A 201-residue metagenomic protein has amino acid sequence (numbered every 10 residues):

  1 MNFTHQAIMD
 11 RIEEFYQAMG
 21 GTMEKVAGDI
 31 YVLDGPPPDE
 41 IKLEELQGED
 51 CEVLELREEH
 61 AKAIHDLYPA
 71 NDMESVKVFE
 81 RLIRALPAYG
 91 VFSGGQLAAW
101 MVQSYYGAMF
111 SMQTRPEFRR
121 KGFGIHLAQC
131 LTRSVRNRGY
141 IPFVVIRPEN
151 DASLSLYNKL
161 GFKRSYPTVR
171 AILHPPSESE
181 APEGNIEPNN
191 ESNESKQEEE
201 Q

Functional and structural regions predicted by a protein language model:
M1-E49, V169-I172: Acyl-donor-binding surface of acyltransferase catalytic domains
N2-D10, S134, F143-N158, K163 (+1 more regions): Conserved beta-strand-loop-alpha-helix junction that forms the acyl-donor binding cleft
P37-S75, K196-E200: Short amphipathic alpha-helix that is part of the acyltransferase structural core
D72-E117: A conserved beta-strand-loop-helix scaffold within acyl/acetyltransferase catalytic domains
W100, I125, S165-P167: Residue-level detector of high-confidence beta-strand sites
F118, G122-L127: Conserved acetyl-CoA pyrophosphate-binding loop and the N-cap/start of the following alpha-helix in GNAT-like
L131: Active-site-proximal or metal-binding-adjacent scaffold patches in catalytic folds
P182-Q201: Charge-rich, low-complexity intrinsically disordered and helical linker regions
